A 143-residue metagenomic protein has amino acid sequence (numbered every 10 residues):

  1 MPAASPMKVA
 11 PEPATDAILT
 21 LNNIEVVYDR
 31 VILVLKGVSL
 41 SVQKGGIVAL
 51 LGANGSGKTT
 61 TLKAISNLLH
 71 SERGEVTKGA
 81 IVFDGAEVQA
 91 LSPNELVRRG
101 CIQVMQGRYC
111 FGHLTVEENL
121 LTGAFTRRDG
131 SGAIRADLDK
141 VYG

Functional and structural regions predicted by a protein language model:
D29-R30, V48, L69-E72, V116-A136 (+1 more regions): ABC-type ATPase nucleotide-binding domains, specifically the catalytic core motifs of the NBD
V31-L33, N94-E95: Short coil-to-beta microelement around the adenine-binding A-loop and adjacent beta1/P-loop entry of ABC ATPase
V48-A49, Q103: Short beta-strand immediately N-terminal to the Walker A/P-loop
L51-S56: The feature captures the beta-strand-to-loop junction immediately N-terminal to the Walker
T59-A64: Conserved Walker
L68-L69, A80-R98, T126-G130: ABC ATPase NBD Q-loop/coupling interface
